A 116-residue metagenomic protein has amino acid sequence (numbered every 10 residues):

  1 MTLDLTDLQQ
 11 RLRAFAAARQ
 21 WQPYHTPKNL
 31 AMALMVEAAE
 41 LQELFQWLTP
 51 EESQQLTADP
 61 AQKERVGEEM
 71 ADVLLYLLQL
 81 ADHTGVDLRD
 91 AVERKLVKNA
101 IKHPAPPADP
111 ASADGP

Functional and structural regions predicted by a protein language model:
M1-P116: Flexible "arm" and connector segments at domain edges
